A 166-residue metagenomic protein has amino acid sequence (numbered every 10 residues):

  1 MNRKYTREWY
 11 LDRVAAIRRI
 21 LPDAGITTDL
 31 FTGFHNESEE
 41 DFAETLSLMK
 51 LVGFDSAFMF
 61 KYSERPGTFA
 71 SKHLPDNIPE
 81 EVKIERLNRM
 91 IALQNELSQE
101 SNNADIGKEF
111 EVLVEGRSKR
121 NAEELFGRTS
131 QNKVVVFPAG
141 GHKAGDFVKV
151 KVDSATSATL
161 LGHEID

Functional and structural regions predicted by a protein language model:
M1-S56, Y62, G67-V82: Conserved non-cysteine loop/helix-boundary elements of the Radical SAM core domain that shape
F54, M59, Q94-S98: Short N-terminal helix-initiation segments at or just after the protein's N-terminus
F60-K61, P138: Short beta->alpha connector loops at strand-helix junctions that form conserved, small/polar/Pro-enriched
K72-D166: Terminal RNA-binding accessory module
